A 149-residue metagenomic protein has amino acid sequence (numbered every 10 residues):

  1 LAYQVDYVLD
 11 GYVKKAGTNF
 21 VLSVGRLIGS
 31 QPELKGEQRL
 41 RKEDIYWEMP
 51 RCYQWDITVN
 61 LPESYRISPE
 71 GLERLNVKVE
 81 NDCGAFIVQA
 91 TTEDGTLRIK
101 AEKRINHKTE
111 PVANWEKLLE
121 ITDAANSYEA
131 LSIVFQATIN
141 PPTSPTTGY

Functional and structural regions predicted by a protein language model:
L1-Y149: A sensor for short, sequence-defined functional sites
